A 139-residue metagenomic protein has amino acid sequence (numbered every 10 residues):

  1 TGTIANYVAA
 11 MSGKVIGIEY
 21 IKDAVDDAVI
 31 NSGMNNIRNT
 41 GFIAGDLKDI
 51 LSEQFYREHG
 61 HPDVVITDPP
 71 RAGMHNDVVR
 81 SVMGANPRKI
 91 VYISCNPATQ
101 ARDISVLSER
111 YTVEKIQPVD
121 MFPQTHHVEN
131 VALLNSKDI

Functional and structural regions predicted by a protein language model:
T1-I139: Rossmann-like S-adenosyl-L-methionine
